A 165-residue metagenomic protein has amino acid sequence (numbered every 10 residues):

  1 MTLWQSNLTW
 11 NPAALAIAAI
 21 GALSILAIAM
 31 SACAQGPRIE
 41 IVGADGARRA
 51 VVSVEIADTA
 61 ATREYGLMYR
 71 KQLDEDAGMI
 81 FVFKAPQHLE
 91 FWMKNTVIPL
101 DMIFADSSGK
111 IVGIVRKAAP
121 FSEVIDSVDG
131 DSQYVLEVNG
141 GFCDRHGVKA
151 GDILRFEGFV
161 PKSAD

Functional and structural regions predicted by a protein language model:
M1-W10: N-terminal secretory signal peptides that target proteins for export/translocation
L8, I20-G21, A32-A34, D45: Long, non-catalytic terminal segments
A16-A29: Bacterial N-terminal signal peptides
C33-D165: Compact, glycine-rich, soluble single-domain proteins
